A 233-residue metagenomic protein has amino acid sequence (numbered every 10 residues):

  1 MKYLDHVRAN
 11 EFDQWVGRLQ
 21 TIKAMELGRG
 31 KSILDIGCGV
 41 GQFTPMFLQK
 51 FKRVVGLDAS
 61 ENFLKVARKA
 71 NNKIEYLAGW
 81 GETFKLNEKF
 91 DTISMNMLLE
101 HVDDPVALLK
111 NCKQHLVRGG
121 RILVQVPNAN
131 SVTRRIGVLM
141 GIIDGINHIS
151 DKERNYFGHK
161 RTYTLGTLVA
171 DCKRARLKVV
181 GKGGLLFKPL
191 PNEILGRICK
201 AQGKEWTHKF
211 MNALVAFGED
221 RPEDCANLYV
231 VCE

Functional and structural regions predicted by a protein language model:
M1-E88, T92-S94, L109, D224-L228: Conserved N-terminal segment of class I S-adenosyl-L-methionine
I33, G56, L98, L123-V126: Generic enzyme active-site microenvironment
G41, L98, L185-F187: Flexible loop residues that form catalytic and substrate-binding hotspots at small-molecule/glycan-binding clefts
F51, K73, G119, R176-V179: A generic structural signal for alpha->beta connector loops
T83, E100, S131: Active-site micro-motifs of SAM-dependent methyltransferase domains
T92-D103: A short SAM/SAH-binding and catalytic strip from SAM-dependent methyltransferases
D103-N111, R121-V231: S-adenosyl-L-methionine-dependent methyltransferase catalytic module, highlighting the catalytic core
Q114: Basic phosphate/pyrophosphate-binding loop/patch that engages nucleotide-derived ligands
